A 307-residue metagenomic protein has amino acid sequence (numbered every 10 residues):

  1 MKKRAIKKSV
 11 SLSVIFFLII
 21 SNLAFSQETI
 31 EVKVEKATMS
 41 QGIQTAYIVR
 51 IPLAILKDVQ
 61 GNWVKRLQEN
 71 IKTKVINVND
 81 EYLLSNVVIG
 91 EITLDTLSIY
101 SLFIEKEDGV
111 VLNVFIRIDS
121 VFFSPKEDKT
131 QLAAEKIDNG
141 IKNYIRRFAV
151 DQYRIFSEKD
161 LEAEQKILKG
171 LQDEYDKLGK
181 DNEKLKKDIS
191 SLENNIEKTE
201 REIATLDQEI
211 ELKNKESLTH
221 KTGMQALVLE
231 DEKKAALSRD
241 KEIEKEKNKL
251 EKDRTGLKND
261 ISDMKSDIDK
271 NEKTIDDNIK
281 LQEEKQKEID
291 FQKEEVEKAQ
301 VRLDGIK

Functional and structural regions predicted by a protein language model:
M1-E31: Bacterial Sec-dependent N-terminal signal peptides
K3-A5, K221, L303: Positively charged, low-complexity intrinsically disordered regions
Q27-Q131: N-terminal, leucine/charged-rich tether regions that mediate assembly and partner docking in large macromolecular
N62-T73, Y144-D151, E209: Structured segments of extracytoplasmic/periplasmic soluble domains in secreted or envelope-associated proteins
F103-S190: Soluble oligomerization/assembly scaffold segments of membrane-associated complexes
S157, E164, L168-L171, Y175-L178 (+11 more regions): Amphipathic alpha-helical coiled-coil segments
E174-R254, D260: Extended alpha-helical coiled-coil "stalk/arm" regions that act as elongated linkers or oligomerization scaffolds
K285-K307: Coiled-coil termination/hinge junctions
